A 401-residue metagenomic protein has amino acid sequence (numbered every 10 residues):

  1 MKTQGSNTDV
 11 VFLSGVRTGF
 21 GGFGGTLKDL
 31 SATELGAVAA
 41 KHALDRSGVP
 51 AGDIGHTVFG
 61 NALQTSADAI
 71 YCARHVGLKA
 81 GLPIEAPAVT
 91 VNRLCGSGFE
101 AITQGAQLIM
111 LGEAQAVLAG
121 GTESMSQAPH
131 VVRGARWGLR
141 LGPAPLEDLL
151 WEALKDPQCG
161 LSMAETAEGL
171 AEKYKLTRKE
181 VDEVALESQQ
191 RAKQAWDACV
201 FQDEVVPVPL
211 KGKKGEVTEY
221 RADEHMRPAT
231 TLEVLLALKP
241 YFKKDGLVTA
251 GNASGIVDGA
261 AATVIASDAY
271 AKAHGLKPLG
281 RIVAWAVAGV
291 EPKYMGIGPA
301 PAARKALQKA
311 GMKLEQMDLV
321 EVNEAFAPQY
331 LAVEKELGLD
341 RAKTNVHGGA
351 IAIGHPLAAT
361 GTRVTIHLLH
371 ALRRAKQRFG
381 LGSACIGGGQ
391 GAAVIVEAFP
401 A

Functional and structural regions predicted by a protein language model:
K2, V16-T18, K28-T33, A37-V38 (+2 more regions): N-terminal extracellular/periplasmic Venus flytrap/periplasmic-binding protein-like
K2-A62, S66-V76, A80, P87 (+6 more regions): Conserved active-site "lid/cap" helical segment
G52-G60, P87-N92, V117-T122, E180-E187 (+5 more regions): Beta-strand segments within the central parallel beta-sheet cores of soluble alpha/beta enzyme folds
N61-Q115, L146, P157-S162, A229-G255 (+2 more regions): Conserved catalytic cysteine-centered active-site region of acyl-thioester-dependent Claisen-condensing enzymes
N92-E123, A171-V200, A262-A269, P356-Q377 (+1 more regions): Active-site-proximal alpha-helical scaffold in enzymes
Q115-G169: Flexible glycine-/small-residue-enriched beta->alpha junction loops that bind anionic phosphate/pyrophosphate groups
E165-E168, E204, G212, V283-A352: Active-site pocket-lining segment
